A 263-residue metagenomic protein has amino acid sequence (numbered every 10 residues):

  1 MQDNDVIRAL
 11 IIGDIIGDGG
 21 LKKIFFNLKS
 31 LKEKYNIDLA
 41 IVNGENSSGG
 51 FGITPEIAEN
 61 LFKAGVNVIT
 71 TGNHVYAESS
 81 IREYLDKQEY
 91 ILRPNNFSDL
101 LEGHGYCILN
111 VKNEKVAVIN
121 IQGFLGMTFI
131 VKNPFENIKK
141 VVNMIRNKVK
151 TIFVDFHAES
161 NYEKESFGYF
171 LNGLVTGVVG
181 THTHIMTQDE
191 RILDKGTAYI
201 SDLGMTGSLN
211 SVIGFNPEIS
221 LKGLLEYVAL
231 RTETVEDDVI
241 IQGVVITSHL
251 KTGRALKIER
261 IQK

Functional and structural regions predicted by a protein language model:
M1-K263: Acidic, metal/ion-coordinating pockets
